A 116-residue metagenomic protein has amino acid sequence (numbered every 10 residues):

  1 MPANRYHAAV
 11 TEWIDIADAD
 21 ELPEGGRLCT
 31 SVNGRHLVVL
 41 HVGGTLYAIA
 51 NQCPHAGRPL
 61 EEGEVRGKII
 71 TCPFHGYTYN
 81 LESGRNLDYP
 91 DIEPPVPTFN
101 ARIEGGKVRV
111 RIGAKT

Functional and structural regions predicted by a protein language model:
P2-G67, N80, R85, P95-T116: N-terminal pre-ligand scaffold of iron-sulfur
C53, C72-H75: Short cysteine clusters
D91-I92: Short Gly/Pro-enriched turn/cap motifs at secondary-structure boundaries
